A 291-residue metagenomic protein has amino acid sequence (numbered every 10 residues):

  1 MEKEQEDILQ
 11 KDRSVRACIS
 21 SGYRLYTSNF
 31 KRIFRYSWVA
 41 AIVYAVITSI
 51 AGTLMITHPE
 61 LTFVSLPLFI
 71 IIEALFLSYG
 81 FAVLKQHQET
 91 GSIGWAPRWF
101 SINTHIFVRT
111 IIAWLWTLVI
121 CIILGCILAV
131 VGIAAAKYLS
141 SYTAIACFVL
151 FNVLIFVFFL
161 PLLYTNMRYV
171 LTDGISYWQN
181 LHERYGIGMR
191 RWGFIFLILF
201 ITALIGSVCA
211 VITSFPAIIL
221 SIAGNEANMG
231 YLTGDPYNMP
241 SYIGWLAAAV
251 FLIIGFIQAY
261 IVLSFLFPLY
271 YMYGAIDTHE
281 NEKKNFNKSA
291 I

Functional and structural regions predicted by a protein language model:
M1, T53-T57, I102-N103, V131-Y142 (+3 more regions): Proteins with a high burden of low-complexity, intrinsically disordered sequence enriched in S/T/G/P/A and R, requiring
E2-Q10, S21, I71-I93, L154 (+3 more regions): Juxtamembrane transition segments at transmembrane-helix termini in multipass membrane proteins
E4-E6, K11-V46, A96-I123, F158-C209: Interfacial aromatic "cap" segments that immediately flank transmembrane helices in multipass membrane proteins
Y26-N29, I33, V39, I47 (+10 more regions): Generic signature of intrinsically disordered, low-complexity segments enriched in small/polar residues
R35-L77, R109-A136, T143-F159, L197-N225 (+1 more regions): Hydrophobic alpha-helical transmembrane segments in multi-pass membrane proteins
